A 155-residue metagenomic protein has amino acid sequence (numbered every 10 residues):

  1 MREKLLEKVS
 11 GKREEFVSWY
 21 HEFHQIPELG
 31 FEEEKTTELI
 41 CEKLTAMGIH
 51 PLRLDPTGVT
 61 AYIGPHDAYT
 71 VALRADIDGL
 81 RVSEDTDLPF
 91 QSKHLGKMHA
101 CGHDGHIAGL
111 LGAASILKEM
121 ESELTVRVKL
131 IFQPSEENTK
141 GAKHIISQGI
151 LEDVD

Functional and structural regions predicted by a protein language model:
R2-H99, A108, S115-L124: Acidic/His- and Gly-rich active-site-bordering loop/insert found across diverse amide/peptide-bond hydrolases
C101-H103: Membrane-interface loop-to-helix entry segments
G105-D155: Acidic/histidine-rich catalytic neighborhood of metal-dependent amide-processing enzymes
